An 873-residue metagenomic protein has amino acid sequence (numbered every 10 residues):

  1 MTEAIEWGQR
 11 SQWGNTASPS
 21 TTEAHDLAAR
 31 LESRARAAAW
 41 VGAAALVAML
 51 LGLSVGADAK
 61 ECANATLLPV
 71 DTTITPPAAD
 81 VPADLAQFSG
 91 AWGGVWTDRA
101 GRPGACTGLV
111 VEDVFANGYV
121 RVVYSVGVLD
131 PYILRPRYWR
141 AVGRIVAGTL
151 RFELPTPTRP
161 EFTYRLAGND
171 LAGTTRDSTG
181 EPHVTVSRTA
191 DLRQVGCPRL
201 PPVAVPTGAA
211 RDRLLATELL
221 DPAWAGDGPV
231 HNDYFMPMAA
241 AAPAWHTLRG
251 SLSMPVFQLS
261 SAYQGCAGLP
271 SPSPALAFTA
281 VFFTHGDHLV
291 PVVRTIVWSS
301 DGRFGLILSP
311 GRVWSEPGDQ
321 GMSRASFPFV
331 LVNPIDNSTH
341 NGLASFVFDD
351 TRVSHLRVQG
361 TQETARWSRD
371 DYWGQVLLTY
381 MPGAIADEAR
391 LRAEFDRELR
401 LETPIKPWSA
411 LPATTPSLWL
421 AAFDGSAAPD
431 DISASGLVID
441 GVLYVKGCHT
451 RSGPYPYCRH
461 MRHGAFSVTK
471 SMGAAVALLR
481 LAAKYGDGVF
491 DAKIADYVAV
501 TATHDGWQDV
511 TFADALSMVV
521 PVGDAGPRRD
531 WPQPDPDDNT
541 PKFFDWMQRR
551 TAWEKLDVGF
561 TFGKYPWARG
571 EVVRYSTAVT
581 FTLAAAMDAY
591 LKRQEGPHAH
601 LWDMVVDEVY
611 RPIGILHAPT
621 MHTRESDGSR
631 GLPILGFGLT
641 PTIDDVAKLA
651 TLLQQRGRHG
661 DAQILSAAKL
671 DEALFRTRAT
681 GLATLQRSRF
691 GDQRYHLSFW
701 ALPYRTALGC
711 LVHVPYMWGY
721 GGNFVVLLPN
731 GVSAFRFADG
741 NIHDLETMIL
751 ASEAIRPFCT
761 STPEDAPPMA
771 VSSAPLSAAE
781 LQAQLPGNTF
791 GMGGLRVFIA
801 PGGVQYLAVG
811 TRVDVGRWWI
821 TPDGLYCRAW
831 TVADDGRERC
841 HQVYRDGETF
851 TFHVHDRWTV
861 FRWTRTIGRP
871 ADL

Functional and structural regions predicted by a protein language model:
K60-L192, V815: Central antiparallel beta-sheet cores of small beta-barrel/beta-sandwich binding domains
G173, A410-S435, H504-I615, I643-A647 (+1 more regions): Active-site-adjacent helix/loop patches that line small-molecule binding or acyl-intermediate pockets
R193-F348: Long, solvent-exposed N-terminal ectodomains/accessory regions that are displayed to the extracellular/lumenal milieu
C197-G228, N232-F235, A483-G523, T561-P566 (+2 more regions): Active-site helix/loop module of the DD-peptidase/beta-lactamase fold, centered on the serine-lysine SxxK catalytic
V347, P412-C458, V725, S733-A734: A short, well-structured edge-of-sheet supersecondary motif
G464-G488, A515, L583-M587, V646-L649 (+1 more regions): Active-site SXXK
H617-R624, F675-F737: Active-site Gly/Thr loop motif
P768-L873: Lipid interaction determinants
